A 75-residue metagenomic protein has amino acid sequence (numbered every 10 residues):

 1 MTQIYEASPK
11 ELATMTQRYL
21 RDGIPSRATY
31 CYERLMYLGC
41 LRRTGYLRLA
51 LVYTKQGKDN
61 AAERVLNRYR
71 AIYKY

Functional and structural regions predicted by a protein language model:
R34-Y37, R70-A71: Conserved structural position within tetratricopeptide repeats
